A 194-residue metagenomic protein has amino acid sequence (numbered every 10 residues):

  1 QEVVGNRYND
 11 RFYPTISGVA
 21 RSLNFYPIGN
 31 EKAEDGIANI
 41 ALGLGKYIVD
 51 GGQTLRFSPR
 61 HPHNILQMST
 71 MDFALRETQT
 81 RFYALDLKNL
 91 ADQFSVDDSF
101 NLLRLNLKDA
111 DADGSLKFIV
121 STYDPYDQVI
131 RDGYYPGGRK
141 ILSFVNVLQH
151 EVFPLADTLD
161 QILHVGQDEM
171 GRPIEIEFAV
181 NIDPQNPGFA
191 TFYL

Functional and structural regions predicted by a protein language model:
Q1-L194: Conserved mixed alpha/beta core segments that line enzyme active sites in large multi-domain catalysts
